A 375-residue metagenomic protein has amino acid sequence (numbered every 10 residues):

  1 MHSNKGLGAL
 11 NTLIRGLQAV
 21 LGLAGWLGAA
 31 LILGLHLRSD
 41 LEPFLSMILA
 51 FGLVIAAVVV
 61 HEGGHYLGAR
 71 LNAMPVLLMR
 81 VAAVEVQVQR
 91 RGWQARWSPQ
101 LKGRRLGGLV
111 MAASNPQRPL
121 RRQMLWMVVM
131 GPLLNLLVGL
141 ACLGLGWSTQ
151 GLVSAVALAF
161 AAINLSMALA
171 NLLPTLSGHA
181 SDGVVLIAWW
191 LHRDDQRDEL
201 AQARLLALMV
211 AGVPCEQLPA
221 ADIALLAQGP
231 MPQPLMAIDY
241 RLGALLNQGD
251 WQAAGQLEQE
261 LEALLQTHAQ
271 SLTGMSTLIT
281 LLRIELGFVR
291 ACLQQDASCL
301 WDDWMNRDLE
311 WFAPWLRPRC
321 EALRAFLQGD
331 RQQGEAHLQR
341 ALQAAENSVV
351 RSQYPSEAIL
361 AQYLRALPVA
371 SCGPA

Functional and structural regions predicted by a protein language model:
M1-A50, L101: Topogenic membrane-insertion module of multi-pass membrane proteins
S39-A50, Q150-S166: Hydrophobic alpha-helical transmembrane segments
I48-S114: Small-residue-rich helix-interface/hinge motifs
P75-L78, L172-D198: Juxtamembrane/interfacial segments flanking transmembrane helices
V185-G243: Charged, amphipathic alpha-helical linkers/stalks
Q217-A227, Q252-Q266, L293-L309, D330-A344 (+1 more regions): Alpha-helical repeat scaffolds
N247, A269-R319, L327: Alpha-helical adaptor scaffolds
G274-L286, R319-L323, V350-G373: TPR/TPR-like alpha-solenoid helical repeat scaffolds
